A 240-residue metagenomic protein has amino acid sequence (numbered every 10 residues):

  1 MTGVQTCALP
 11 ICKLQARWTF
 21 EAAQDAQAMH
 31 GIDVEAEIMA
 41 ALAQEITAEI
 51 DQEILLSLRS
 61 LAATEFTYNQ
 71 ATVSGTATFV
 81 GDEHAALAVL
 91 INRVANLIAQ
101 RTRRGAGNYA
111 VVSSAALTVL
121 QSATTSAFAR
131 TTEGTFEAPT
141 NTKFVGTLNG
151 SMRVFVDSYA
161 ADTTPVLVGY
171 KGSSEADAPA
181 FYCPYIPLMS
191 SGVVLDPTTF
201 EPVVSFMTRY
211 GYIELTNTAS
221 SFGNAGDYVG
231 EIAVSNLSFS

Functional and structural regions predicted by a protein language model:
M1-T6: Positively charged, low-complexity/disordered segments
A8-A40, S122-S240: Sequence/fold signature of self-assembling virion shell proteins
W18-F20, Q24-D25, M29-R93: Alpha-helical scaffold segments that mediate packing/assembly in large oligomeric complexes
I38, S60-Y68, S113-A116, T132 (+2 more regions): Charge-rich, low-complexity amphipathic helices in intrinsically disordered tails/linkers adjacent to domains
Q44, A48-Q52, G81-A88, N92 (+5 more regions): Low-complexity, intrinsically disordered regions enriched in charged/polar residues
A48-E53, I98-G105, I213, F239-S240: Secondary-structure transition/capping motifs at alpha-helix termini and the adjoining loop/turn into the next element
T67-F136: Extended, solvent-exposed, turn-rich assembly/linker loops in the middle of proteins
